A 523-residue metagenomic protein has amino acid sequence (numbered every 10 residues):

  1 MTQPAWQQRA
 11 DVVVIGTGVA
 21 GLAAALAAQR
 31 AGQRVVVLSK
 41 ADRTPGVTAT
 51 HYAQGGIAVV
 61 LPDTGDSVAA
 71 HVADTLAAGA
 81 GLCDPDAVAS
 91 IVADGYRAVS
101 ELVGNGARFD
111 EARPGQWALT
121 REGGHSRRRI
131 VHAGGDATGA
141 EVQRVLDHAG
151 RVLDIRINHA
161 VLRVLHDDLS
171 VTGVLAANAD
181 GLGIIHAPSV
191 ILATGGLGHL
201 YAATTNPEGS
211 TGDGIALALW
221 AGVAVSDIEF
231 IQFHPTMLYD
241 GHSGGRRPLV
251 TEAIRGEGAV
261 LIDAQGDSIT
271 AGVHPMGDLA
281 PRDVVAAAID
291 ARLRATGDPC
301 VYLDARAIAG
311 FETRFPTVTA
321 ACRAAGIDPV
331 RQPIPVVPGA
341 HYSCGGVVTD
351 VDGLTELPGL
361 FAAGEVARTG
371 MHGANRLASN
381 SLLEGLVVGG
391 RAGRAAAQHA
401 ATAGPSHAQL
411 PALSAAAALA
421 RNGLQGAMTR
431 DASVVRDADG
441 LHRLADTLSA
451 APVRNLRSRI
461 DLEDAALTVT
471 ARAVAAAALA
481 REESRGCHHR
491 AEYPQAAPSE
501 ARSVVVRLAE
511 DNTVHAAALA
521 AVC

Functional and structural regions predicted by a protein language model:
M1-R9, A27, A31-Q33, D42-T44 (+8 more regions): Glycine- and aromatic-enriched mobile tails/lids
V12-V37: N-terminal Rossmann-like FAD-binding beta1-loop-alpha1 element of flavoenzymes
A41-L76, A80, G245-R246: Conserved N-terminal glycine-rich FAD pyrophosphate-binding loop of Rossmann-like flavoproteins
C83-Y96, I130-H148, T204-G212, M237-G241 (+1 more regions): Short beta-strand to alpha-helix junction loop
N105-G181, H186, A193, M237-G241: Conserved redox-cofactor binding core of oxidoreductases
R163-A179, I184, I327-M371, L377: FAD-site-proximal beta/loop scaffold in flavoenzymes
S189-H242, P248, N380-V388: Glycine-rich loop(s) and the adjacent beta-strand/alpha-helix scaffold that form part
L217, V223-I334, A395-A401: An anion/pyrophosphate-binding glycine-rich loop and adjacent beta-alpha core in soluble alpha-beta enzymes
